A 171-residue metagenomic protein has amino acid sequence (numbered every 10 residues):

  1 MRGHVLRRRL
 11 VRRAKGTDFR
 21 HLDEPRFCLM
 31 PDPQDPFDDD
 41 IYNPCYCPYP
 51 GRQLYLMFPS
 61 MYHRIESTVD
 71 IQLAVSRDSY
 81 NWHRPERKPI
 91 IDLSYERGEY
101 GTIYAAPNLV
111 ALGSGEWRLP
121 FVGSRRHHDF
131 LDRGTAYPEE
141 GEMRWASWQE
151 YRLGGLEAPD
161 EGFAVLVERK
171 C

Functional and structural regions predicted by a protein language model:
M1-C171: Carbohydrate-active catalytic/glycan-binding domains of CAZyme proteins, especially the secreted or lumenal ectodomains
